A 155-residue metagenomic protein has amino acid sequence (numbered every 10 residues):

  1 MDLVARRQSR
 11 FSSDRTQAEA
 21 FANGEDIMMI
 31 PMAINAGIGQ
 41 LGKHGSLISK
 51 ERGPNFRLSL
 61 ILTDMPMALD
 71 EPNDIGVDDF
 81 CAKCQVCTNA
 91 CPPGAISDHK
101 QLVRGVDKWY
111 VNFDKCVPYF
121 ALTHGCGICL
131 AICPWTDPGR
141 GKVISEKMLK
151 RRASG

Functional and structural regions predicted by a protein language model:
M1-I128, I132-R152: Catalytic cores of enzyme domains
